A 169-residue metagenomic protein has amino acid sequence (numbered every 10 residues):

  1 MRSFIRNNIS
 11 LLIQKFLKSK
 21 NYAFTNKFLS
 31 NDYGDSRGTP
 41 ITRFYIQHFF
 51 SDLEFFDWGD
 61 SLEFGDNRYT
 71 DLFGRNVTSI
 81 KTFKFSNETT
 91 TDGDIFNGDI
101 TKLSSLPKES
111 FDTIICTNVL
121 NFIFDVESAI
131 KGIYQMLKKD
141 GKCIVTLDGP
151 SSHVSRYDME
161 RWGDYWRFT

Functional and structural regions predicted by a protein language model:
M1-I13: Boundary detector for helix-to-coil junctions that initiate low-complexity/charged tails
S10-F55: Class I SAM-dependent methyltransferase Rossmann-like catalytic core, especially the SAM/SAH-binding loop
F44-H48, D52-S104: Class I SAM-dependent methyltransferase SAM/SAH-binding core
T101-I114: A short acidic, Gly/Pro-enriched loop at the edge of an enzyme's catalytic core that lines a small-molecule cofactor
D112-D125: A short SAM/SAH-binding and catalytic strip from SAM-dependent methyltransferases
E127-K142: A short glycine-rich, Lys/Arg-flanked "PGG" loop and its adjoining helix->strand segment in the class I
K142-T169: Conserved class I S-adenosyl-L-methionine
